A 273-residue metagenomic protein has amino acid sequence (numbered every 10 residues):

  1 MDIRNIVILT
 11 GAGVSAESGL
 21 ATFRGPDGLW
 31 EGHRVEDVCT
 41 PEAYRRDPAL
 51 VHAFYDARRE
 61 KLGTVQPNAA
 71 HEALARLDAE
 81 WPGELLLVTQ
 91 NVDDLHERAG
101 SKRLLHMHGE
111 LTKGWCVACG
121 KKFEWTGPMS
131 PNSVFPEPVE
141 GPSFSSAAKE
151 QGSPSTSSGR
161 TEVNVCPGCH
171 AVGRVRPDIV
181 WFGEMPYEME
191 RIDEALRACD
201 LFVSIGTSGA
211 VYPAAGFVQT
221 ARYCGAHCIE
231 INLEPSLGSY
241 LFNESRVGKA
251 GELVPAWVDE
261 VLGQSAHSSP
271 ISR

Functional and structural regions predicted by a protein language model:
M1-R273: Conserved catalytic core of sirtuin-type NAD+-dependent deacylases
